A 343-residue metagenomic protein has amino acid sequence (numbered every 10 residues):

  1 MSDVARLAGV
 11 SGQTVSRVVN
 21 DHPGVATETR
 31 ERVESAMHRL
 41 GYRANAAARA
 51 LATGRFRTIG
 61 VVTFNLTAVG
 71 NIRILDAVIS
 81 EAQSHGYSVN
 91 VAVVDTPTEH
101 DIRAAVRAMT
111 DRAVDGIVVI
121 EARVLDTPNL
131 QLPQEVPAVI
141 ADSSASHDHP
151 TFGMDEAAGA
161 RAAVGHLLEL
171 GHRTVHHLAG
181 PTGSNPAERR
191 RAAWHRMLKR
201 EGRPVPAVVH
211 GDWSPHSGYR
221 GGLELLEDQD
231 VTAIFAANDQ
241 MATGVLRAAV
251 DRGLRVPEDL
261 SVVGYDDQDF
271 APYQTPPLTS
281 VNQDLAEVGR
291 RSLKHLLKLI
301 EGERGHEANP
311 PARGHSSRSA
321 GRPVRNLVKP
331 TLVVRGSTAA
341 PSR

Functional and structural regions predicted by a protein language model:
M1-R57, S342: N-terminal helix-turn-helix DNA-binding module of bacterial transcription factors
S11, R57, D115, R173-T174 (+2 more regions): Short acidic/polar active-site loop segments enriched in Thr and Asp
T14-R17, L51-T67, H166, T174-P181: Short beta-strand segments enriched in small/hydrophobic residues
A46, F64-R73, V91-H100, R123 (+6 more regions): Hinge/beta->alpha junction and helix N-cap segments in small-molecule ligand-binding domains
T58-G165, E169: Alpha-helical recognition/docking segments in bacterial nutrient-uptake and carbohydrate-utilization systems
S84-H85, L198-P204, L226-D230, D251-P257: Short helix-capping segments at alpha-helix termini
D228-R343: Flexible loop/turn connectors
